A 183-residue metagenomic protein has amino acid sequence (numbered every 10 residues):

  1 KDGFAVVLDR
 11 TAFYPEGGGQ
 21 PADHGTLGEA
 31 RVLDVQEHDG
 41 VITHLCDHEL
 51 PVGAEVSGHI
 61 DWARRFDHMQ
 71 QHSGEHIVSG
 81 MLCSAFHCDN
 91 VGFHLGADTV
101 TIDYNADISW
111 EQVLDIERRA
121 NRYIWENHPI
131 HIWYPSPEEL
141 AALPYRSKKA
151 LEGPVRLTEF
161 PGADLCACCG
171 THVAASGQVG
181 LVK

Functional and structural regions predicted by a protein language model:
K1-K183: Active-/binding-site microenvironments in catalytic and ligand-binding cores
